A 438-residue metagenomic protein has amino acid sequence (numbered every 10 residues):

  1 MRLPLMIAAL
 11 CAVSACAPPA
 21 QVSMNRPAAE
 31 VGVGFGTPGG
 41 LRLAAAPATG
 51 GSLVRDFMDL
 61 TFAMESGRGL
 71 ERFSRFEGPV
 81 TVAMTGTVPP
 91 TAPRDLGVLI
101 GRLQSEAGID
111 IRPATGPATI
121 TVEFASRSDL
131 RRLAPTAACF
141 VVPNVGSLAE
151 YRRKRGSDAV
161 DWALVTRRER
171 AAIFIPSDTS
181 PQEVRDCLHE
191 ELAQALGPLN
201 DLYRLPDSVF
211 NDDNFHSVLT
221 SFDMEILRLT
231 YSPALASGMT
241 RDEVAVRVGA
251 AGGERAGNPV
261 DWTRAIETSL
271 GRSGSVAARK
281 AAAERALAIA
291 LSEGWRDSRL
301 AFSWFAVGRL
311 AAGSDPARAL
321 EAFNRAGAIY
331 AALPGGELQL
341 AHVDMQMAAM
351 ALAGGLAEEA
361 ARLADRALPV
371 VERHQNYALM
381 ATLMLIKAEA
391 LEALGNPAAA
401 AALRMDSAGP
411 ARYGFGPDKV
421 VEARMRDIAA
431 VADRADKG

Functional and structural regions predicted by a protein language model:
A17-T81: Disordered inhibitory propeptide/activation segment of secreted metzincin zinc metalloprotease zymogens, centered on
P18-S23, S66-G67, G146-E183, D201-F302 (+3 more regions): Metalloprotease/metallohydrolase-associated module, dominated by Zn2+-dependent proteases
P93-H189, Q194-A195, L199-L205, A301 (+2 more regions): Metzincin-family zinc-dependent endopeptidase catalytic domain
L300-F302, L340-H342, T382: Residue register of alpha-helical TPR repeats
D365-P369, G395-F415: TPR/TPR-like (Sel1-like) alpha-helical repeat modules
